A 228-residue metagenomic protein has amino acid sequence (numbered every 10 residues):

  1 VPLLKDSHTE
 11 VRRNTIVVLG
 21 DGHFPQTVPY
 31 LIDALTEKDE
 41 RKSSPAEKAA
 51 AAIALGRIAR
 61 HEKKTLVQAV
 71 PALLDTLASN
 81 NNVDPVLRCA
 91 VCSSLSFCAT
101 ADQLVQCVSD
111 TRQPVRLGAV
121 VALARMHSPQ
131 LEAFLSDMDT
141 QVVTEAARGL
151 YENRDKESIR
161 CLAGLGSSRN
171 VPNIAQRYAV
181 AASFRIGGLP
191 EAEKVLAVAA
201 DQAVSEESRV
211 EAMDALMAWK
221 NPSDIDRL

Functional and structural regions predicted by a protein language model:
V1, T15-V17, I32, A52 (+9 more regions): Hydrophobic core positions within HEAT/HEAT-like alpha-solenoid repeats
V1-K5, F24-K38, H61-A78, C98-S109 (+4 more regions): Amphipathic alpha-helical scaffolding segments comprising HEAT/armadillo-like alpha-solenoid repeats
S7-H8, D39-S44, N80-D84, T111-R112 (+3 more regions): Short inter-helical turns and helix N-cap capping residues of alpha-solenoid HEAT/ARM repeat scaffolds
V11, G22, I58: Ligand-binding pocket scaffold of soluble enzyme catalytic domains
R12, S44, K48, D84 (+5 more regions): Residue-level detector of extended alpha-helical repeat arrays and alpha-solenoid scaffolds
G20, G56, C92, S96 (+4 more regions): Structural signature of alpha-helical solenoid repeat scaffolds
V143, E152, K156-I159, P172-L228: Long internal repeat-built scaffold domains in very large eukaryotic proteins
